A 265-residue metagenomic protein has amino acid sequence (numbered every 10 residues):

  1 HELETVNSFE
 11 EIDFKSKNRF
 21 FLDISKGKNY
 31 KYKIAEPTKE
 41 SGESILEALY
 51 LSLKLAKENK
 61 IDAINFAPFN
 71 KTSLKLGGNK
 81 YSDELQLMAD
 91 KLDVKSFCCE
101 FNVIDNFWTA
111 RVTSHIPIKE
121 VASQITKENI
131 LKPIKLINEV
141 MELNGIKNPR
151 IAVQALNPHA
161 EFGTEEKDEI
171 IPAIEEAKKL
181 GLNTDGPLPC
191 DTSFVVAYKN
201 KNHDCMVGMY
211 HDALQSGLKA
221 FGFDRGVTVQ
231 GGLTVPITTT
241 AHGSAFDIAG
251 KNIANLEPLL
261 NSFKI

Functional and structural regions predicted by a protein language model:
H1-I265: Anion-binding alpha/beta catalytic cores of soluble intermediary-metabolism enzymes, centered on
